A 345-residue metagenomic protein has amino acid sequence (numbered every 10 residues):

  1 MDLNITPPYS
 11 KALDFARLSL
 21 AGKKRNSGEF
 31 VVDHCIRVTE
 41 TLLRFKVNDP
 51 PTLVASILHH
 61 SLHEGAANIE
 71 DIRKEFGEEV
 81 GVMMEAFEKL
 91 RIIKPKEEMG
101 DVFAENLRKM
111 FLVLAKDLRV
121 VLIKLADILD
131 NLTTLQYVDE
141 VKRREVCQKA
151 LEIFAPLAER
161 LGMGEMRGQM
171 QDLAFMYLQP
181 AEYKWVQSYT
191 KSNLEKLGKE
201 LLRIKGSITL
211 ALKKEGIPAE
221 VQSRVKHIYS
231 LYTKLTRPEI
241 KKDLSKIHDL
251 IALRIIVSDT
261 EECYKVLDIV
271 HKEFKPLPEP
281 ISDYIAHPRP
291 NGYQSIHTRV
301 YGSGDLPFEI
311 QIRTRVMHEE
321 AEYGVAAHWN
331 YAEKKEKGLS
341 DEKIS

Functional and structural regions predicted by a protein language model:
M1, L18-R25, V32-R44, I92 (+4 more regions): Nucleic-acid processing machinery
M1-R119: Metal-dependent phosphohydrolase cores
V54-I57, K124-L125, R313: A secondary-structure boundary/capping signal
